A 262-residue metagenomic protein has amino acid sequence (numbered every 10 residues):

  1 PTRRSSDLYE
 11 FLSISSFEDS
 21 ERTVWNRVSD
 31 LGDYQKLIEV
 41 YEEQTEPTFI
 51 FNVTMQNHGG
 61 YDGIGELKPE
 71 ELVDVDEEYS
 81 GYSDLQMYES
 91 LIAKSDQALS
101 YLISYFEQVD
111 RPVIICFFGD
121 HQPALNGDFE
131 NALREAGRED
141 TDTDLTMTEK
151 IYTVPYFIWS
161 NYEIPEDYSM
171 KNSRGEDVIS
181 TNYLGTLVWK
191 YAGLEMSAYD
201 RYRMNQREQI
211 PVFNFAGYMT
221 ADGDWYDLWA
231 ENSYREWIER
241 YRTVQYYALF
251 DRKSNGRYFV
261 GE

Functional and structural regions predicted by a protein language model:
P1-E262: Solvent-exposed soluble domains appended to multi-pass membrane proteins
